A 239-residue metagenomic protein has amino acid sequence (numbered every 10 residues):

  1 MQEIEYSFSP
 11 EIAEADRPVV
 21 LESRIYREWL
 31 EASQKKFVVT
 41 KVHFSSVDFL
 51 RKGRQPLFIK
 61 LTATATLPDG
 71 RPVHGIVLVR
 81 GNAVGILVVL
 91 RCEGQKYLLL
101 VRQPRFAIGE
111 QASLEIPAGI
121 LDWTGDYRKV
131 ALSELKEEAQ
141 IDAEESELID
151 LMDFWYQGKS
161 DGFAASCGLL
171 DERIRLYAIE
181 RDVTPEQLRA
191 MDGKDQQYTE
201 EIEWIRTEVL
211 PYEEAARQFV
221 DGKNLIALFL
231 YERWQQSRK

Functional and structural regions predicted by a protein language model:
M1-E115, I120-S133, I141-K239: N-terminal leader/linker segments that precede catalytic domains of diphosphate-processing enzymes
